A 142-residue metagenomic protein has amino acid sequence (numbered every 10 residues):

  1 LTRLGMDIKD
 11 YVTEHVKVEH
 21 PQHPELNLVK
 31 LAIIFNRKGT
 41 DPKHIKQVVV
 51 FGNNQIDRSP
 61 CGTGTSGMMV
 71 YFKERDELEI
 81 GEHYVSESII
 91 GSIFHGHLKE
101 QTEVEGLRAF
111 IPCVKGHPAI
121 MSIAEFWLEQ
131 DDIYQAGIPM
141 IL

Functional and structural regions predicted by a protein language model:
L1-P60, T65-L142: Active-site proximal loop and beta-alpha junction motif in alpha/beta enzyme cores
